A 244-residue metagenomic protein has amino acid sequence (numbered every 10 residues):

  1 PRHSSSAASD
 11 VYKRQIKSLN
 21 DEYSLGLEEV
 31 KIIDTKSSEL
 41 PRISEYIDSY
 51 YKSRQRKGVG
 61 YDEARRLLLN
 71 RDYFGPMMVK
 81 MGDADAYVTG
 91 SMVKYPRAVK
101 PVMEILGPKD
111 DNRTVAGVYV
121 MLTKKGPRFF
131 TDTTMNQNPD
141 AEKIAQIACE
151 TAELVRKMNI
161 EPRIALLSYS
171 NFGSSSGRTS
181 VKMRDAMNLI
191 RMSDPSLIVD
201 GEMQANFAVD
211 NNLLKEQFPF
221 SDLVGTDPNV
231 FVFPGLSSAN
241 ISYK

Functional and structural regions predicted by a protein language model:
P1-A8, Y12: Single conserved hydrophobic/aromatic residue that forms the stacking wall/gate of nucleotide- or nucleobase-binding
R14-K244: Anion-binding alpha/beta catalytic cores of soluble intermediary-metabolism enzymes, centered on
